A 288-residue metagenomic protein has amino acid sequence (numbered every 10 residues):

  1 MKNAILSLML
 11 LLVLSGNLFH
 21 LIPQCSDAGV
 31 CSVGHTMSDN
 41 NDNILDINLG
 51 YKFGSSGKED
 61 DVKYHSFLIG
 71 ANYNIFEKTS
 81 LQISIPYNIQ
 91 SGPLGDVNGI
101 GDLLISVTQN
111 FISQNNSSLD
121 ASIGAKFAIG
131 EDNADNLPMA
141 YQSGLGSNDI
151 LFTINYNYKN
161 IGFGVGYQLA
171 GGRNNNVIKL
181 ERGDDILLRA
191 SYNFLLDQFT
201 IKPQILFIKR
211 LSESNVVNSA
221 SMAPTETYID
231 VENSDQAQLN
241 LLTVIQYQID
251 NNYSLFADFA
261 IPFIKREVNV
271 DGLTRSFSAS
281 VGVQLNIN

Functional and structural regions predicted by a protein language model:
G16-G50, K58, N288: Outer-membrane beta-barrel biogenesis signature
N41-N48, L145-T225: Detector for outer-membrane/organellar transmembrane beta-barrel domains, recognizing the amphipathic beta-strand
L49-G57, I85-S91, A125-E131, Y158-N160 (+5 more regions): Transmembrane beta-strands of outer-membrane beta-barrel pores
L49-Y51, I69-Y73, I105-Q109, I123 (+7 more regions): Residues on the lipid-exposed face of transmembrane beta-strands in outer-membrane beta-barrel proteins
K63-F67, N98-L103, S117, G144-I150 (+4 more regions): Residues that define the transmembrane beta-barrel architecture of outer-membrane proteins
K78-I83, Q114-L119, K159-V165, Q198-I201 (+1 more regions): Repeated loop/turn-to-beta-strand initiation elements of outer-membrane beta-barrel proteins
D96-K179: Outer-membrane pore/translocation modules
S191-N288: Outer membrane beta-barrel transmembrane domains
